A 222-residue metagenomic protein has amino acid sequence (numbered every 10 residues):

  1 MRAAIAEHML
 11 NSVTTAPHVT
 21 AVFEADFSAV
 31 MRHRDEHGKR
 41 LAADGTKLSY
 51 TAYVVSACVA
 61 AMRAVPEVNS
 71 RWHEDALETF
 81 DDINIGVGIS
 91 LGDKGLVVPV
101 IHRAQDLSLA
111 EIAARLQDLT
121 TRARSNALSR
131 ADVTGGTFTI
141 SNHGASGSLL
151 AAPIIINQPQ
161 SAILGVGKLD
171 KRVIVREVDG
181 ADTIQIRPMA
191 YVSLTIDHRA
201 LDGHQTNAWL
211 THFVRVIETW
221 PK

Functional and structural regions predicted by a protein language model:
M1-K222: C-terminal catalytic/motor cores of large multi-domain enzyme assemblies
